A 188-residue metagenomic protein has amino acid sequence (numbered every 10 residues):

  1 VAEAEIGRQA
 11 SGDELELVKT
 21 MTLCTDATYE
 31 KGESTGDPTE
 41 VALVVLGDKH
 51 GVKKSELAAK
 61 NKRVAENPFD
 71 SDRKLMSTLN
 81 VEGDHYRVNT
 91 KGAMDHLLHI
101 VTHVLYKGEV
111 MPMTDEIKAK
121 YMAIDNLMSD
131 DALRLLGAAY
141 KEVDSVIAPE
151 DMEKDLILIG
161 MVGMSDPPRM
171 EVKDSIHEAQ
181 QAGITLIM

Functional and structural regions predicted by a protein language model:
V1-I157, M164, H177-E178, A182-M188: Cytosolic catalytic regions of ATP/NTP-dependent phosphoryl-transfer enzymes
K173-S175: Acidic, divalent-metal-coordinating active-site segment for phosphoryl/phosphodiester hydrolysis, typified by short
